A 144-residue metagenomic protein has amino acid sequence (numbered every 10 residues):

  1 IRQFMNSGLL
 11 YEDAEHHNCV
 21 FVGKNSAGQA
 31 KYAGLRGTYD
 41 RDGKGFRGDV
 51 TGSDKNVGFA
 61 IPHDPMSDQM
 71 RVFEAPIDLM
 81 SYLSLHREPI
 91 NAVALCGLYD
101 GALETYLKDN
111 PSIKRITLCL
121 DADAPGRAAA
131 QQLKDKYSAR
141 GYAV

Functional and structural regions predicted by a protein language model:
I1-A14: Short, basic/aromatic recognition patches
A14-D109: Phosphate-handling DNA/RNA-contact segment within nucleic-acid enzymes
V72, I113-P125: Acidic beta-strand-to-loop metal/phosphate-binding motif
R87, G141-Y142: Short phosphate-binding/catalytic loops that engage adenosine nucleotides
N91, K114-R115, A143: Residues at the starts of beta-strands that form the adenosine-phosphate
A94-G97, D121, A143-V144: A generic structural motif
L98-G101, L120-A130: Acidic, metal-coordinating catalytic cores used for nucleic-acid/nucleotide bond scission and strand-transfer chemistry
Y106-K108, A128-R140: Short, aromatic/basic amphipathic alpha-helical patches
